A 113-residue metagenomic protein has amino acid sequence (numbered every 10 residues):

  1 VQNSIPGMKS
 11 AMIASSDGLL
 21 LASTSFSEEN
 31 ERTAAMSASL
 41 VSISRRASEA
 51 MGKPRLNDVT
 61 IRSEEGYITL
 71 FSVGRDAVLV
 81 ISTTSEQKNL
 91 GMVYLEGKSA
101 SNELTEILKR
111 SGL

Functional and structural regions predicted by a protein language model:
V1-M8, S16-L113: Acidic, low-complexity cytosolic segments
